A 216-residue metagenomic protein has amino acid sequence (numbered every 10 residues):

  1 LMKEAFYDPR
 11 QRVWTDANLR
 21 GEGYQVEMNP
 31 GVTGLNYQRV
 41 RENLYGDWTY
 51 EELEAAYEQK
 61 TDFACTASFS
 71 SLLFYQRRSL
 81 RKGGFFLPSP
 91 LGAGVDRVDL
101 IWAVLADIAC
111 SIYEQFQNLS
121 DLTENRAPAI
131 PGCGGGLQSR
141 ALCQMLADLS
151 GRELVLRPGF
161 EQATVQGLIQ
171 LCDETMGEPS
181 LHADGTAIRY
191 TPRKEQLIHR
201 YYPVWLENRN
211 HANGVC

Functional and structural regions predicted by a protein language model:
L1-P131, Q138-C216: Active-site core segments that coordinate phosphate-bearing ligands/cofactors across diverse enzyme families
